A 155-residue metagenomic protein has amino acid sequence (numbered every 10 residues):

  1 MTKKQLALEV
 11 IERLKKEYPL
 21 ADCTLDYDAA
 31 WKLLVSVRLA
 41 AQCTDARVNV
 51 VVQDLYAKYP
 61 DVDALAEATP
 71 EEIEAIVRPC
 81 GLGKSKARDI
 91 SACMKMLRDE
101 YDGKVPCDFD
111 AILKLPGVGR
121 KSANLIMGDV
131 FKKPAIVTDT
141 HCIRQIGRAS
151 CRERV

Functional and structural regions predicted by a protein language model:
T2-R154: Catalytic cores of DNA base-excision repair glycosylases
